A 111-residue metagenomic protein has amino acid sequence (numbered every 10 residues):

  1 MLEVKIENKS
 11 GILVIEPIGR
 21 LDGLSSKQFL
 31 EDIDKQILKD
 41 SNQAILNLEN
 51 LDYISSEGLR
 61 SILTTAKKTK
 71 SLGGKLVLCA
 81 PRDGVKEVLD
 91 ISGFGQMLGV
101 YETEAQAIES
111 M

Functional and structural regions predicted by a protein language model:
M1-E16: Short beta-strand/loop segment at the start of cytosolic alpha/beta domains
K9, E49, A105: Conserved catalytic submotifs in the C-terminal HATPase_c
L21-M97: Amphipathic alpha-helical interaction surfaces in cytosolic regulatory modules
S26, E104-A105: Residues at or immediately preceding the N-termini of alpha-helices
D83, A105-Q106: Acidic phosphotransfer microenvironment of two-component signaling modules
G99-T103: Short acidic-hydrophobic, aromatic-tinged amphipathic segments that line or gate anion-handling sites
